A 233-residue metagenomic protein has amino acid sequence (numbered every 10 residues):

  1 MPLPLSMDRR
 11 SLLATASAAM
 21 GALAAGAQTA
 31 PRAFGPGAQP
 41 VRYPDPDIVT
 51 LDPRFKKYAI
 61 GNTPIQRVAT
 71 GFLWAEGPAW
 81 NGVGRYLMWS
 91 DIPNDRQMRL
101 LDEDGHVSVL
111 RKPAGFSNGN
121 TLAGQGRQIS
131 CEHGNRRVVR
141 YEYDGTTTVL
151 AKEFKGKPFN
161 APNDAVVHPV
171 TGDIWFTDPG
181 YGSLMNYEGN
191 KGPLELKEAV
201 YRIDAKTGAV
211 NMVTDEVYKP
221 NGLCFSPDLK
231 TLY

Functional and structural regions predicted by a protein language model:
P2-M20: N-terminal secretory signal peptides and thylakoid transit peptides that target proteins across membranes
M7, Q28-Y233: Sequence-structural signature of mature extracellular/luminal beta-sheet repeat domains, prominently beta-propellers
M20-G26: Hydrophobic h-region of N-terminal signal peptides that target proteins for export in Gram-negative bacteria
